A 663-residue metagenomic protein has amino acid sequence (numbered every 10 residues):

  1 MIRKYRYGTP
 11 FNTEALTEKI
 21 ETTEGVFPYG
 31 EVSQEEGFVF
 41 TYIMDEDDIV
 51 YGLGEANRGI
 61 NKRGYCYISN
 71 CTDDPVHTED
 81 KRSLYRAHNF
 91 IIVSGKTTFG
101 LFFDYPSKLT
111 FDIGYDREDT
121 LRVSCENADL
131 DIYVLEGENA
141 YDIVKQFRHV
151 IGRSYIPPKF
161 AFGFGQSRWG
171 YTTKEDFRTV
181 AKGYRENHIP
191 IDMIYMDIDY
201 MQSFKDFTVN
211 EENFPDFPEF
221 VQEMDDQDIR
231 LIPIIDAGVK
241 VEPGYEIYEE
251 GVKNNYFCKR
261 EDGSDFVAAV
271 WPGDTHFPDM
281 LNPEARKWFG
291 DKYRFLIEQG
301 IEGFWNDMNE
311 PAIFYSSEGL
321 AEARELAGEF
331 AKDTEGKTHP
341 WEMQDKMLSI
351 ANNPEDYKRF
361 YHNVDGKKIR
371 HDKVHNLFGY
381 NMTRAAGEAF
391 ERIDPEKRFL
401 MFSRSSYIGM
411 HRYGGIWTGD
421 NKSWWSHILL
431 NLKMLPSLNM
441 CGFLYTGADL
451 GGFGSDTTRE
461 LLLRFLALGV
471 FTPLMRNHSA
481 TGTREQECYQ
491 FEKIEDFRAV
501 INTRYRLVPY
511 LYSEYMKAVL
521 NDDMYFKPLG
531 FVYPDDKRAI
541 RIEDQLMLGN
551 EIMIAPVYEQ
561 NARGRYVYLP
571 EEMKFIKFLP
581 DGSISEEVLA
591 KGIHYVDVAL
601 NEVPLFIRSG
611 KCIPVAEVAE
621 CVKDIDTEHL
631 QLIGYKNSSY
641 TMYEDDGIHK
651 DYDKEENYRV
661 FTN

Functional and structural regions predicted by a protein language model:
M1-P158, R168-G170, K174, A181-E186 (+4 more regions): Catalytic and substrate-binding clefts that recognize carbohydrates or anionic sugar/phosphate headgroups
F38, R63, L377, T383-R392 (+5 more regions): Catalytic core of carbohydrate-active enzymes
Y42-M44, E55, S94, F102-Y105 (+13 more regions): Glycine-rich, histidine-containing beta strand-loop boundary motifs that form or position
Y65-S69, L84-A87, R178, R286 (+3 more regions): Short, hydrophobic/amphipathic alpha-helical packing segments that form internal helix faces or helix-helix interfaces
D80-K81, S154-P157, S167-P215, V221: A conserved hydrophobic secondary-structure block that centers on an alpha-helix together with its immediately flanking
Y85-N89, K96-T98, P106-K108, D129 (+10 more regions): Extracellular structured ligand-interaction cores
I92-T97, R260-D262, P570-E571, P580: Short acidic-glycine loop/turn motifs at beta-strand connectors
P190-F497, V532-Y533, E586: Aromatic- and carboxylate-enriched substrate-binding clefts and catalytic-loop regions of carbohydrate-active enzymes
